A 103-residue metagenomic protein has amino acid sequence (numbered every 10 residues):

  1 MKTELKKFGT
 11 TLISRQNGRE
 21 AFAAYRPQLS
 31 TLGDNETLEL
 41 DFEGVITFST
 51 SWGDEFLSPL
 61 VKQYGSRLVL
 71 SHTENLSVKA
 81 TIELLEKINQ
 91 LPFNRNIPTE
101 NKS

Functional and structural regions predicted by a protein language model:
M1-I46, P59-S103: STAS-like cytosolic regulatory interaction modules
N17, W52-G53: Residues at alpha-helix caps and immediate loop-helix transition turns in enzyme cores, especially N- and C-cap
